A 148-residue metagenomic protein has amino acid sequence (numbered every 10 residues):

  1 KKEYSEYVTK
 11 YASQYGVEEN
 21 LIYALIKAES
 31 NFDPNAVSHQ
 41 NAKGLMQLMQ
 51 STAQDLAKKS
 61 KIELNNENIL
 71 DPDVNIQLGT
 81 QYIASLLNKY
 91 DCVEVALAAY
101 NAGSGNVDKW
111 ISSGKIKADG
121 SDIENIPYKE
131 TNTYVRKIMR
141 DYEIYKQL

Functional and structural regions predicted by a protein language model:
K1-L148: Catalytic glycan-binding domains that act on GlcNAc-containing polysaccharides
